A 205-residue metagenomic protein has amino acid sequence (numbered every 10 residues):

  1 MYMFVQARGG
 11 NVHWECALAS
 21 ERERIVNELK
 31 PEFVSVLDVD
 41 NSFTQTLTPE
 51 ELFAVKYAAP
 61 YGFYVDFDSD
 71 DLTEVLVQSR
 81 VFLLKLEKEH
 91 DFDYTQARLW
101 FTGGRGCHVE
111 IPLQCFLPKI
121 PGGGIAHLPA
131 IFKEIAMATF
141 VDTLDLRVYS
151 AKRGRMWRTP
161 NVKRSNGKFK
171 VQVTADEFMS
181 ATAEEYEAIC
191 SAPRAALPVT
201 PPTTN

Functional and structural regions predicted by a protein language model:
M1-F63, S69-S79, L146, K152-N205: DNA replication initiation on ssDNA origins
T48-V55, L86-E87, F92-T102, L144-V148: Catalytic micro-motifs at enzyme active sites that drive phosphoryl/nucleotidyl and oxygen chemistry
G62-V65, Y94-P121, M156-V162: Histidine-centered divalent-metal-coordination microenvironment in nucleic-acid enzymes
T73-Y94, G124-T143: Long, well-ordered alpha-helical scaffolding segments within enzyme catalytic domains, especially pronounced
H90-D91, G122-G124, A181-E187: Glycine-rich loops and low-complexity Gly/Arg-rich segments that provide flexible linkers or classic glycine-based
H108, C115, I135, V141-L144 (+1 more regions): N-terminal functional modules and adjacent low-complexity/disordered segments of proteins
I120-G123, V171: Short, charged, solvent-exposed linker or helix-capping segments at domain edges/interfaces that act as flexible hinges
